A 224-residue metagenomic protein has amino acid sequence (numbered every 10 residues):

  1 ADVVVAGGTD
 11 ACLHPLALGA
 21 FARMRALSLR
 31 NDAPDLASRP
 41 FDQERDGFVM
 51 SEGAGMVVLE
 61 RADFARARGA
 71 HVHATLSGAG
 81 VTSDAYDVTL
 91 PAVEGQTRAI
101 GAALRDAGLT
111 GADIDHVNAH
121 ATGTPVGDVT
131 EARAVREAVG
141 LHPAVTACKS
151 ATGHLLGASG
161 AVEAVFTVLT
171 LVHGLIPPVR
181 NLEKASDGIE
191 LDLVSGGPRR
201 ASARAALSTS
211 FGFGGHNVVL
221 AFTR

Functional and structural regions predicted by a protein language model:
A1-F64, S159-R224: Conserved beta-strand-centric core segments of catalytic alpha/beta enzyme folds
V4-T9, H71-A79, A112-A119, A144-S150 (+2 more regions): Beta-strand segments within the central parallel beta-sheet cores of soluble alpha/beta enzyme folds
T9-L18, G111-G127: Conserved beta-ketoacyl condensing-enzyme motif
F21, V58, L76, I114 (+4 more regions): Conserved small-residue
D32-L109, D115-H116: Condensing-enzyme catalytic core mediating Claisen C-C bond formation in acyl metabolism
D35-Q43, V81-S83, G140-A151, S202: Glycine/charged-rich beta-loop-alpha catalytic/anionic-binding loops adjacent to active sites
A85-Q96, G123-V139, L155-V162: Short glycine/threonine-rich loop-to-helix capping motif typified by GTGT followed within a few residues by an Asp-Pro
A99-A107, A138, T167, L171: Stable alpha-helical structural segments in soluble proteins, enriched in small hydrophobic residues
